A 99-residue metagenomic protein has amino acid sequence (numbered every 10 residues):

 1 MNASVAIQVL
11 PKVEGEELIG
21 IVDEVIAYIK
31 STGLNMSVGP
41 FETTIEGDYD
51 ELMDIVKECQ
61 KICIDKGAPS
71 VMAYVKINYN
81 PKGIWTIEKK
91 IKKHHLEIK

Functional and structural regions predicted by a protein language model:
M1-K99: Charge-rich, low-complexity N-terminal segments
